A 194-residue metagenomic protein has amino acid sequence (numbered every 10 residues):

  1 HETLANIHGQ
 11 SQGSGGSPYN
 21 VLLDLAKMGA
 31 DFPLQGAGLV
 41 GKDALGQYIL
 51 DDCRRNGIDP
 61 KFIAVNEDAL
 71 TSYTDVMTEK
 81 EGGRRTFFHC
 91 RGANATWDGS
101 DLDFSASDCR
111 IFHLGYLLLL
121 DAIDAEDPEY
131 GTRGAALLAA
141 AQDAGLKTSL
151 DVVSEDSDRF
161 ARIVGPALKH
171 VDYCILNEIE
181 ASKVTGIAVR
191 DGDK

Functional and structural regions predicted by a protein language model:
H1-R55: Glycine-rich phosphate/adenosyl-contacting loop at the front of the ribokinase-like
L4-I7, S72, F104: Hydrophobic alpha-helical segments and their boundary regions
L39-G41, L50-V65, A69, V76-K194: Ribokinase/PfkB-type carbohydrate-kinase core domain
